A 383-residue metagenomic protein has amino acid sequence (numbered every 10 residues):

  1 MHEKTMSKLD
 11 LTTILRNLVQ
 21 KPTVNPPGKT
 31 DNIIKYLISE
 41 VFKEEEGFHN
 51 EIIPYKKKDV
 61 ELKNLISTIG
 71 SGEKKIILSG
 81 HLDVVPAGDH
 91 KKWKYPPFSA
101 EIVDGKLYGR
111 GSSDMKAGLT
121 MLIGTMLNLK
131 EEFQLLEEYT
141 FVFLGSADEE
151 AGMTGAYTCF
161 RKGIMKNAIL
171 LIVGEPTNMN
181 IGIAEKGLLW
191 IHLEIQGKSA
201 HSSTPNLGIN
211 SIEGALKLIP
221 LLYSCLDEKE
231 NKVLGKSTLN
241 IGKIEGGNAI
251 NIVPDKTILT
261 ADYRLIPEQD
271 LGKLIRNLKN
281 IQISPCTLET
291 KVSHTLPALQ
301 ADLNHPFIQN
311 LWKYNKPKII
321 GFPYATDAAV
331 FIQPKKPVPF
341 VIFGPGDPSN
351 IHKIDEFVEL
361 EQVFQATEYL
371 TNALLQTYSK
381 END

Functional and structural regions predicted by a protein language model:
H2, T23, K58, P176 (+2 more regions): Metal-dependent amide/peptide-bond hydrolase catalytic core, centered on the "pita-bread" metallohydrolase fold
H2-H90, K256-T260, L274, L360-F364: N-terminal helical capping/dimerization or prosegment-like subdomains of hydrolases acting on amide or phosphate bonds
E51, I76-L78, L144, L170-I172 (+2 more regions): Hydrophobic/aromatic beta-strand patches that form the interior of the parallel beta-sheet core in alpha/beta enzyme
Y55, G80-L82, A147-D148, G174-T177 (+2 more regions): Fold-independent oxyanion-binding glycine-rich loops and adjacent beta-strand/coil segments at enzyme active sites
I69-S71, K186, G197: A generic beta-sheet turn/junction motif
K75-V142, I354, L360: Active-site metal-coordination/substrate-binding segment of hydrolases, especially metallo-dependent peptidases
A87-V103, N167-A168, I183-E194: Acidic-glycine-rich active-site phosphate/pyrophosphate-binding loop
M115-K186, W190, N382: Acidic/histidine-rich catalytic neighborhood of metal-dependent amide-processing enzymes
